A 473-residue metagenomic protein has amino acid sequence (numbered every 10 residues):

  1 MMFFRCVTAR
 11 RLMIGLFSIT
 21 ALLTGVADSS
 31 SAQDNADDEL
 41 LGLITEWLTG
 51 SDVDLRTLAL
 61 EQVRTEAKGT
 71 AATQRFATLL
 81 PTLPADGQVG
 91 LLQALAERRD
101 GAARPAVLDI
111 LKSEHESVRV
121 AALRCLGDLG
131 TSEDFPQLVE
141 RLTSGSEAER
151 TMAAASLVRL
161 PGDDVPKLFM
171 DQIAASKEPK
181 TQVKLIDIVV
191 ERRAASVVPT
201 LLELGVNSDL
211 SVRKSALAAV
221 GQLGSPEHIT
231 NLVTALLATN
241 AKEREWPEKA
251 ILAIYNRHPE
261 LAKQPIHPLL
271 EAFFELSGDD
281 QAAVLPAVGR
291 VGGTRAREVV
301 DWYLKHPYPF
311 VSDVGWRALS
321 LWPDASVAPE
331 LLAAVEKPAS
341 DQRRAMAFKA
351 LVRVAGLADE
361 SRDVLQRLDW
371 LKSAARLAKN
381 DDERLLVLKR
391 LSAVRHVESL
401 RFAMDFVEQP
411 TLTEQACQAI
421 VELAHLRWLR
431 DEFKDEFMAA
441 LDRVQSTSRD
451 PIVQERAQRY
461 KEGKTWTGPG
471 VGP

Functional and structural regions predicted by a protein language model:
M2-L16: Bacterial N-terminal signal peptides that target proteins for export
M13-G25: Bacterial N-terminal signal peptides
A27-A32: Boundary at the C-terminal end of the N-terminal hydrophobic targeting segment
D34-W47, G69-P81, D100-K112, T131-T143 (+14 more regions): Amphipathic alpha-helical scaffolding segments comprising HEAT/armadillo-like alpha-solenoid repeats
S51-D52, L83-P84, E114-H115, G145-S146 (+9 more regions): Short inter-helical turns and helix N-cap capping residues of alpha-solenoid HEAT/ARM repeat scaffolds
Q62-T65, A94-E97, C125-D128, S156-R159 (+13 more regions): Core register positions within helices of long alpha-helical scaffolds
